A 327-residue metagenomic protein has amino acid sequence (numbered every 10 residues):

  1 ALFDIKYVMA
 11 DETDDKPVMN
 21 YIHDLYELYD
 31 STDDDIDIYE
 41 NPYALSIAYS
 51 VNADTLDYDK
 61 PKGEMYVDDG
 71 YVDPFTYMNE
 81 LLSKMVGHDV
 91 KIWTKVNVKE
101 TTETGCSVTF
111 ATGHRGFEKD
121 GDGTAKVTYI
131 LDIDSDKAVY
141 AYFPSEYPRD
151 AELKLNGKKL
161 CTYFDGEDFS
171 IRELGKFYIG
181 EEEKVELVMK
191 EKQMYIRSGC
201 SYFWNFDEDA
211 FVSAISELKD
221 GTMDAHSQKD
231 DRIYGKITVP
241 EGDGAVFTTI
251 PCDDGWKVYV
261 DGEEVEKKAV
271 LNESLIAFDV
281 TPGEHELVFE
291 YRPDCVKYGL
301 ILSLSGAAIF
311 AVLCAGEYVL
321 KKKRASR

Functional and structural regions predicted by a protein language model:
A1-Y58, G63-D122, T128-A138, E146-P148 (+3 more regions): A cross-kingdom signal targeting lumenal/periplasmic-facing segments of multi-pass membrane and secretory-pathway
V90-R327: Active-site-proximal, structured, solvent-exposed surfaces of multi-pass membrane proteins that position macromolecular
